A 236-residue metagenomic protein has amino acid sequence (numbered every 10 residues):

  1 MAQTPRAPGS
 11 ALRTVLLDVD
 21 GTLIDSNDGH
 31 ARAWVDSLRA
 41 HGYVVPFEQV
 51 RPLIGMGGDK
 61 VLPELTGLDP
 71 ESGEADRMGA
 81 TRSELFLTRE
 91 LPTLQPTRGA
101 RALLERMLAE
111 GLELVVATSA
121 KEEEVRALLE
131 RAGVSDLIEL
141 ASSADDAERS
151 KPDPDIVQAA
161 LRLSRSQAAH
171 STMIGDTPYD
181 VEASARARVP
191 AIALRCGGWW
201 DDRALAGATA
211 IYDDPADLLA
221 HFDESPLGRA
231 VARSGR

Functional and structural regions predicted by a protein language model:
A2-L112, E123: N-terminal helical cap/lid subdomain that shapes the substrate entry/recognition surface in HAD-like hydrolases
A2-R13, E105-L108, K121-R236: Asp-based, Mg2+/Mn2+-dependent phosphohydrolase catalytic module
G29, L38-R39, T88-E90, V116-T118 (+2 more regions): Short linear motifs at secondary-structure transitions and domain/linker junctions
P96, A117, R149: Residue-level marker of regulatory loop/turn positions in helix-turn-helix DNA-binding domains and in histidine
E113-L114, T118, G133: Hydrophobic, well-structured mid-protein blocks that either form specific transmembrane helices
